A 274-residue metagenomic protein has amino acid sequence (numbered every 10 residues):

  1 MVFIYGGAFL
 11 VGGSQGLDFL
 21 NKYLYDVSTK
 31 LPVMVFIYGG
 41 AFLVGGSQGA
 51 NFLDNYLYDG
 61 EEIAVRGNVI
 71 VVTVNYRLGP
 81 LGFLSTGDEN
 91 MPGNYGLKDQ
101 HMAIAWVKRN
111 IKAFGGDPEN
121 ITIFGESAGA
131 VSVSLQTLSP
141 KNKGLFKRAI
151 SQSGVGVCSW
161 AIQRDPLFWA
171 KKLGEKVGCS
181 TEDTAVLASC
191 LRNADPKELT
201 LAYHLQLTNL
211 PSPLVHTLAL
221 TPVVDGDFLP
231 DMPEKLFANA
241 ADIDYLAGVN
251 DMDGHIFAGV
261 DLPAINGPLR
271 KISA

Functional and structural regions predicted by a protein language model:
G7-L31, I37-H101, A105-A113, G156: Cap/lid segment of the alpha/beta-hydrolase catalytic domain
K22, K143, R148, Q152-I272: Substrate-access "cap/lid" subdomains that shape and gate the entrance to catalytic or ligand-binding pockets
S28-K30, E62-I63, R109-D117, P140-K143 (+1 more regions): Surface-exposed acidic, glycine-flexible loop patches that form ligand/cofactor-binding and adhesion interfaces
K30-V33, G40, R66-I70, D117-I121 (+2 more regions): Loop/turn elements at helix/coil->beta-strand transitions in domains of secreted/extracellular proteins
I123-E126, I150-Q152: Short beta-strand immediately N-terminal to the catalytic nucleophile in serine-hydrolase-like folds
A130-N142: Short glycine-enriched nucleophile-adjacent loop and the immediately C-terminal alpha-helix near the catalytic center
